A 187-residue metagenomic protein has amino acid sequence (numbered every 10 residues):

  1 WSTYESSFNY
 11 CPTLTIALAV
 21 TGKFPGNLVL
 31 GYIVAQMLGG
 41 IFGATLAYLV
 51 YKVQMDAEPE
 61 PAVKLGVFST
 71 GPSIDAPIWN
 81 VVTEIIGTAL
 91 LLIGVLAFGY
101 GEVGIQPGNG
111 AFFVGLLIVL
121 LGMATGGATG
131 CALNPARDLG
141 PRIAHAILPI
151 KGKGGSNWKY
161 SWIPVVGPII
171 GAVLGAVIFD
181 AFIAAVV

Functional and structural regions predicted by a protein language model:
W1-V187: Membrane-interface helix-loop junctions and terminal tails of multi-pass membrane proteins
